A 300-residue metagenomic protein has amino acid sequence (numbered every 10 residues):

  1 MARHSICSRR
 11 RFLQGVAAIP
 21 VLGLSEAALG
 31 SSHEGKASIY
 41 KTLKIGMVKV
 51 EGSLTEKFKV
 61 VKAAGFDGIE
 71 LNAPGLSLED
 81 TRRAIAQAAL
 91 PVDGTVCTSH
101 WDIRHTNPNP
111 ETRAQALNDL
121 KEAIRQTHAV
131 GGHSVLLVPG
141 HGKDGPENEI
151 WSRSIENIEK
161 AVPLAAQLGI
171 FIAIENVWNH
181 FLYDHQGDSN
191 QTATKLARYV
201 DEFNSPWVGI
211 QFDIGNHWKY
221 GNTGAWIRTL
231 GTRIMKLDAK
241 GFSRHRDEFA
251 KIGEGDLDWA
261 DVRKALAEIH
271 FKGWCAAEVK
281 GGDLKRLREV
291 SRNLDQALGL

Functional and structural regions predicted by a protein language model:
A2-T42, M47, E51-K62, G131-H133 (+2 more regions): Histidine-acidic metal/acid-base catalytic patches
R11, G15-L22, T106-F212, H217-Y220: Active-site acidic/histidine proton-transfer and metal-coordination neighborhood in alpha/beta enzyme cores
M47-K49, G75-S77, T98-W101, P139-K143 (+4 more regions): Active-site-proximal loop/turn and secondary-structure-junction residues that shape catalytic pockets, frequently
K57-G75: Catalytic domains of carbohydrate-active enzymes, especially glycoside hydrolases
N72-Q87: Glycine-rich, proline-tolerant flexible connector loops at the mouths of alpha/beta enzymes
L78-R82, E147, R286-L287: Metal-dependent catalytic neighborhoods of phosphoester/phosphodiester hydrolases
